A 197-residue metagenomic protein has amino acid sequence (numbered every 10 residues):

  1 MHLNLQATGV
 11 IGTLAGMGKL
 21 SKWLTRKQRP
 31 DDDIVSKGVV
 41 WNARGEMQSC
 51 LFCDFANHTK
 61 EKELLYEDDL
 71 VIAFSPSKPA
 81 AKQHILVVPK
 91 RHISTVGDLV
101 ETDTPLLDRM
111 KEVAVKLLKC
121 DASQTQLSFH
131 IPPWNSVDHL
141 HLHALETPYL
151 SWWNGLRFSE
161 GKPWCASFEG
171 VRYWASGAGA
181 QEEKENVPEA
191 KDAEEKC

Functional and structural regions predicted by a protein language model:
H2-C197: HIT superfamily nucleotide-processing domains
